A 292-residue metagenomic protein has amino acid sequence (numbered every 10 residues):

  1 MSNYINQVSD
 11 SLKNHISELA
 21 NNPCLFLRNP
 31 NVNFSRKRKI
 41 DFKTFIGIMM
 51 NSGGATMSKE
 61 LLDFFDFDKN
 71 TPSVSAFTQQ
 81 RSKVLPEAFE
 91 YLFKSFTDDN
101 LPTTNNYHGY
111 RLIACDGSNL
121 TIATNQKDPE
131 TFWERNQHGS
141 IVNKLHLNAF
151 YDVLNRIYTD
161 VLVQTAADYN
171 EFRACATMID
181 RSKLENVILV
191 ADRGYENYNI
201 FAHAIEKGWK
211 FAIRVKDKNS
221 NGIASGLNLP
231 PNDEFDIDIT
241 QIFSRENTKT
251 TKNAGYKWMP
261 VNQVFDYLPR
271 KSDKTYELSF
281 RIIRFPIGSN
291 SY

Functional and structural regions predicted by a protein language model:
M1-A55, D63, T71-P72, A76-V84 (+5 more regions): Single, function-defining residue in the core of a domain
A88-D99: Short Lys/Arg-enriched helix C-cap and helix-to-coil transition segments that create basic nucleic-acid-contact patches
T97-Y110: Intrinsically disordered, low-complexity basic tails/linkers immediately adjacent to helix-turn-helix/homeobox/MYB/SANT
W133: Extracytosolic and intramembrane catalytic regions of membrane-associated proteins in envelope/secretory systems
